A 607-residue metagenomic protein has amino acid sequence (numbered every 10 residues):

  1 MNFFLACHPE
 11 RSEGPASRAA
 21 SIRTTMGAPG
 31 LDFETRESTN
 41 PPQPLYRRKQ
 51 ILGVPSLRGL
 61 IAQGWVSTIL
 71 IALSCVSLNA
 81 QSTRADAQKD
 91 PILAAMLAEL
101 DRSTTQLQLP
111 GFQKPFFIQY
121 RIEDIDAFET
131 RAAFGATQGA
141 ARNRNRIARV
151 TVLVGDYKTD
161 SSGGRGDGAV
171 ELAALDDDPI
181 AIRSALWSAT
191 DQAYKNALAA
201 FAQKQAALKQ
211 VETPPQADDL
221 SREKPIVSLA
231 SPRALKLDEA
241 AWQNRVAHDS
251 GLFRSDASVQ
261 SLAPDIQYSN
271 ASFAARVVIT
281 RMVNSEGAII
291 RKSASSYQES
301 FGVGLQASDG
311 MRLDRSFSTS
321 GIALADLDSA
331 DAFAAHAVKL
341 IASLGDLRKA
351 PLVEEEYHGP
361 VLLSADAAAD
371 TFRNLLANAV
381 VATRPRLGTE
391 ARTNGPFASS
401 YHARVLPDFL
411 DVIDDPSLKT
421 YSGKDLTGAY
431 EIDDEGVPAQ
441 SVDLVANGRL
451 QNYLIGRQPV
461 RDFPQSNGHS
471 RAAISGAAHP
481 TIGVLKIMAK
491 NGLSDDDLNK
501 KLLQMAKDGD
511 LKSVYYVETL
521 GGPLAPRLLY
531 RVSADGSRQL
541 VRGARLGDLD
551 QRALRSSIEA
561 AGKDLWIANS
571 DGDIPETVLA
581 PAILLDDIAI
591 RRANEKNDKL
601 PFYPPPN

Functional and structural regions predicted by a protein language model:
M1-A80: Intrinsic disorder/low-complexity segments
G14-P15, R36, A365-R373, R461: Short alpha-helical interface patches
Y46-G53, E355-L363, A489-N491: Short, exposed beta-strand "edge-strand" segments with a Pro/Gly-rich flavor and a Y/T-containing core
A80-I432, A446-N447, G547, D573-N607: Active-site bordering "gate/hinge" segments that shape substrate access to catalytic or cofactor-binding pockets
E390, P396-N607: Dual-mode signal for accessory low-complexity, basic/Gly-rich regions
